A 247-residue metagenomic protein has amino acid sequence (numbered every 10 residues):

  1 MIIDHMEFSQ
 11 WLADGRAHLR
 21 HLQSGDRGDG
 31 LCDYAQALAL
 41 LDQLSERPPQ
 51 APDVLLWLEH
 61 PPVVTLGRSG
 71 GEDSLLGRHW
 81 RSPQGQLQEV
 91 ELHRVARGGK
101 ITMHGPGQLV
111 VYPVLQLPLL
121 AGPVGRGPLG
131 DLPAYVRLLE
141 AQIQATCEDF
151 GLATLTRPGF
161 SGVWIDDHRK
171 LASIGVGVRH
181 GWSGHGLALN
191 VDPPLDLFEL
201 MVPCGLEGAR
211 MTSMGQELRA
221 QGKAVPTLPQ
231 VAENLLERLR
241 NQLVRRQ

Functional and structural regions predicted by a protein language model:
M1-L171, V225-P226: N-terminal lobe of the biotin/lipoate ligase/transferase fold
W57, V63-V64, I101-M103, L109-V110 (+4 more regions): Long, contiguous hydrophobic alpha-helical segments, chiefly transmembrane helices and signal peptides
R68-L76, L171-V191, L195: Short, conserved beta-strand/beta-arch hydrophobic-aromatic motifs that form part of recognition grooves or interface
L87-G99, S183-V202: Hydrophobic transmembrane alpha-helix bundles
V111-P113, S161, I174-V176, L187-V191 (+1 more regions): A structural signal for short, well-ordered beta-strand segments
L117-L119, D167, V178-H180, V191-P193 (+1 more regions): Non-catalytic surface loops within mature trypsin-like serine protease
G122-P123, I174-G175, E199: A short secondary-structure junction signal
G177, G184, L195-Q247: C-terminal accessory segment of soluble enzyme catalytic cores
